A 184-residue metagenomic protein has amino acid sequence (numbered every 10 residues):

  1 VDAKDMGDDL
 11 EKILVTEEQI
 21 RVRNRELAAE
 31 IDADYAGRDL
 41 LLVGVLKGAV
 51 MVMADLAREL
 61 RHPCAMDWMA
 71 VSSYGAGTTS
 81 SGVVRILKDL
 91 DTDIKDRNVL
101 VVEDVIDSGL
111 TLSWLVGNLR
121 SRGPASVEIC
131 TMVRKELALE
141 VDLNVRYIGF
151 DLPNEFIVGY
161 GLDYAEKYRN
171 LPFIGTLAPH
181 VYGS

Functional and structural regions predicted by a protein language model:
V1-S184: PRPP-associated nucleotide enzymes
